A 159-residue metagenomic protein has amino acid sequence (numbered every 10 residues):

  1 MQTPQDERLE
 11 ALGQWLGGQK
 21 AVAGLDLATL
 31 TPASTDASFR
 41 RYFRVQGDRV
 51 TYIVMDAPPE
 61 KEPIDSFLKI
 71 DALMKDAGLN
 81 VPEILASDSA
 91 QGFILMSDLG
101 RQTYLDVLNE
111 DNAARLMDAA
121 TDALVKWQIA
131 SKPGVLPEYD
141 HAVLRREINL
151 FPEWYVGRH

Functional and structural regions predicted by a protein language model:
M1-L25: Juxta-kinase regulatory segment immediately upstream of eukaryotic protein kinase catalytic domains
R8, S38-R40, Y52: Repeat-based scaffolding regions
G13, G17, D71, E153: Short glycine-/small-residue-rich flexible loop motifs, especially phosphate/cofactor-binding loops
A21-T29, S66-F67: Short Pro/Gly-enriched beta-strand edge/turn motifs at strand-loop
L25-F43: ATP-binding glycine-rich phosphate-binding loop
F43-R146, L150, G157: ATP-binding pocket architecture of kinase catalytic cores
